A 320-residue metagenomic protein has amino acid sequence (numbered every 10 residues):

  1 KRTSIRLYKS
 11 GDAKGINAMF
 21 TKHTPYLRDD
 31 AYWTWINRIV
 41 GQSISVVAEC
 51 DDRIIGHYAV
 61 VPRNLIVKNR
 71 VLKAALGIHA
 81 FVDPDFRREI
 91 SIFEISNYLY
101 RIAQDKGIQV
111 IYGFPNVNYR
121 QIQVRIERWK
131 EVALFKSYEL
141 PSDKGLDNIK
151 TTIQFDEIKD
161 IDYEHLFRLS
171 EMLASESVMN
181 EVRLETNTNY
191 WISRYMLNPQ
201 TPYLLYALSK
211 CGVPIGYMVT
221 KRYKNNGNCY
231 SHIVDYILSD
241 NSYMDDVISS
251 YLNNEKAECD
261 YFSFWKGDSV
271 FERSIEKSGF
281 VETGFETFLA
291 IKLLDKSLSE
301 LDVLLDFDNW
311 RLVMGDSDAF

Functional and structural regions predicted by a protein language model:
K1, V61-P62, Q109-Q154, Y217-F320: Active-site/acyl-donor-binding loops of N-acyltransferases
I5-C50, I55, Q104-K106, R120-V234: Amide-forming acyltransferase catalytic core, primarily the GNAT-like/NAT-type and related acyltransferase folds
D30-Y32, A59-P62, N97-Y98: Short alpha-helical segments and helix-capping/turn motifs at coil-helix boundaries
V47, H57-A59, L76: Short, conserved beta-strand segments within well-ordered enzyme catalytic domains that often line or immediately flank
V71-P84, N228-S239: Conserved acetyl-CoA binding element of GNAT-fold acetyltransferases
V82, R87-A103, N241-N254: Conserved acetyl-CoA-binding loop-helix of GNAT-fold acetyltransferases
D85-R87, I95-S96, Y100-Q104, I108-N118 (+1 more regions): Membrane-interface helix-loop-helix junctions at boundaries between adjacent transmembrane segments
